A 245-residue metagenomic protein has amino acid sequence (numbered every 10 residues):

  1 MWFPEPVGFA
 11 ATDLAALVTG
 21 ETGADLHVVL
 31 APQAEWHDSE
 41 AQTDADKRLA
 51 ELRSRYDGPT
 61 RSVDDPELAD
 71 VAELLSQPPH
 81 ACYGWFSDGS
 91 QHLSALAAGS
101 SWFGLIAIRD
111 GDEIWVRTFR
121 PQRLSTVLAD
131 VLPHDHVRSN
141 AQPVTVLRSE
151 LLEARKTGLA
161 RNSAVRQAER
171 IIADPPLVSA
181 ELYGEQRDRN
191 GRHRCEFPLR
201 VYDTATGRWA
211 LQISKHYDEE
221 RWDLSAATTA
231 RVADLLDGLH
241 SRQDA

Functional and structural regions predicted by a protein language model:
M1-A245: Short, surface-exposed polybasic-aromatic patches that bind anionic ligands, especially phosphate groups
